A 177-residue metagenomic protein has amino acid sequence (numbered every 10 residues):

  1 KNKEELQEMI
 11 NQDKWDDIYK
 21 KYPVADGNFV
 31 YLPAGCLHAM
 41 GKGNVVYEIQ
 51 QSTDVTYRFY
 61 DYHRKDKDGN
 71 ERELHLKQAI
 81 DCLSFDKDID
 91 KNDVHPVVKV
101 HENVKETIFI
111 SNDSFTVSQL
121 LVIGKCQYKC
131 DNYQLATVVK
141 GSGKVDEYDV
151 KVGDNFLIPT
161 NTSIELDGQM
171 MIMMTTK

Functional and structural regions predicted by a protein language model:
K1, Q12, M173-K177: N-terminal non-catalytic cap/leader segment that marks the start of a structured domain
K1-N11, G43, Q119-Y148: Glycine- and acidic-residue-biased ligand/ion/polar-headgroup-sensing regions
M9-Y57: Loop-centered beta-sheet repeat module
I18-Y31, V45, K144-S163: Short acidic-glycine-tyrosine-enriched beta hairpin
G35-T56, D149-K151, T160-K177: Ligand-binding loop in jelly-roll beta-barrel domains
Y57-K125, C130: C-terminal amphipathic alpha-helical segment
V104-K105, S114-V117, N132-Y133, K140 (+3 more regions): Active-site lining segments that contact anionic ligands and/or coordinate catalytic metals
Q119-L121, L157, M174: Short, well-ordered beta-strand micro-motif
